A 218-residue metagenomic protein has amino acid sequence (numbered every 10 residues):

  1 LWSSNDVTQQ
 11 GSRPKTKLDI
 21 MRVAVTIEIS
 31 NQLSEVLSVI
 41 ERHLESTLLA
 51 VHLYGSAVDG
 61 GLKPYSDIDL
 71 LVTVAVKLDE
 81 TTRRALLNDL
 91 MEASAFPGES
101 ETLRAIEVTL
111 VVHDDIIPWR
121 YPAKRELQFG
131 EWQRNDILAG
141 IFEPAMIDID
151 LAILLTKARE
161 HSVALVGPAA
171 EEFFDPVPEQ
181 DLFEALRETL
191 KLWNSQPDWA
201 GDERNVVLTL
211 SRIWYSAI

Functional and structural regions predicted by a protein language model:
D6-V7, D19: Acidic, Ala/Val/Gly-enriched low-complexity intrinsically disordered segments
L18-H52, T81-L87: Helical scaffold of the NTase/Pol beta-like nucleotidyltransferase catalytic core
V51-D89, A105-H113: Catalytic metal-binding acidic patch
N88-A200: Conserved NTP/Mg2+-binding pocket subregion across the NTase superfamily
D202, I213-W214: Active-site phosphate/pyrophosphate-binding segments
